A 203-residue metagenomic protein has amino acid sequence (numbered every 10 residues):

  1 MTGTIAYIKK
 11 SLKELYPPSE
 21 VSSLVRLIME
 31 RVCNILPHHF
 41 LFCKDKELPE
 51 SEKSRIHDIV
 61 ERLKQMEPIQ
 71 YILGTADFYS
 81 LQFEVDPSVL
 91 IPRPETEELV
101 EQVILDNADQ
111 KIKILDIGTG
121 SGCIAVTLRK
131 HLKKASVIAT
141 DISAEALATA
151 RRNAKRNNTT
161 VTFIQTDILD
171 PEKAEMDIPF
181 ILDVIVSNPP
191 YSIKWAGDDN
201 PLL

Functional and structural regions predicted by a protein language model:
M1-L73: N-terminal auxiliary segments of SAM/dcSAM-dependent transferases
I8, L99-V103, P171-E172: Generic hydrophobic alpha-helical segments
C33-N34, M66, S80, N158 (+1 more regions): Glycine-centered helix-boundary capping/hinge motifs
K44, H57-L132, T140-R152, T166: SAM-dependent Rossmann-like transferase core, predominantly class I methyltransferases with a strong bias toward
P49-R55, L105-K113, K134, P171-P179: Short, glycine- and charge-enriched coil/turn segments that flank and shape catalytic ligand pockets
A135, T140-L203: S-adenosylmethionine
